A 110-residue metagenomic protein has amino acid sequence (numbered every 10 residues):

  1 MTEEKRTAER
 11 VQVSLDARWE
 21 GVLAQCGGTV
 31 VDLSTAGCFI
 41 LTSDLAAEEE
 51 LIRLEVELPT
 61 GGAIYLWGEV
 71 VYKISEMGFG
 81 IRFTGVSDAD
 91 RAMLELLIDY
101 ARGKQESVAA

Functional and structural regions predicted by a protein language model:
M1-L33, E95-A110: N-terminal helix initiation/capping motif
V13-E55, G78-G80: Short strand-loop-strand
V30, G68-V70: Conserved hydrophobic positions within beta-strands
V56, D90-L94, S107: Short alpha-helical linear motifs
E57-G62: Short, charged beta-turn/beta-strand-edge "cap" motif at the junction between a beta-strand and an adjacent loop
I64-L66: PAS and PAS-like sensory/regulatory domains
K73-A101: C-terminal structural segments of small proteins and small subunits
